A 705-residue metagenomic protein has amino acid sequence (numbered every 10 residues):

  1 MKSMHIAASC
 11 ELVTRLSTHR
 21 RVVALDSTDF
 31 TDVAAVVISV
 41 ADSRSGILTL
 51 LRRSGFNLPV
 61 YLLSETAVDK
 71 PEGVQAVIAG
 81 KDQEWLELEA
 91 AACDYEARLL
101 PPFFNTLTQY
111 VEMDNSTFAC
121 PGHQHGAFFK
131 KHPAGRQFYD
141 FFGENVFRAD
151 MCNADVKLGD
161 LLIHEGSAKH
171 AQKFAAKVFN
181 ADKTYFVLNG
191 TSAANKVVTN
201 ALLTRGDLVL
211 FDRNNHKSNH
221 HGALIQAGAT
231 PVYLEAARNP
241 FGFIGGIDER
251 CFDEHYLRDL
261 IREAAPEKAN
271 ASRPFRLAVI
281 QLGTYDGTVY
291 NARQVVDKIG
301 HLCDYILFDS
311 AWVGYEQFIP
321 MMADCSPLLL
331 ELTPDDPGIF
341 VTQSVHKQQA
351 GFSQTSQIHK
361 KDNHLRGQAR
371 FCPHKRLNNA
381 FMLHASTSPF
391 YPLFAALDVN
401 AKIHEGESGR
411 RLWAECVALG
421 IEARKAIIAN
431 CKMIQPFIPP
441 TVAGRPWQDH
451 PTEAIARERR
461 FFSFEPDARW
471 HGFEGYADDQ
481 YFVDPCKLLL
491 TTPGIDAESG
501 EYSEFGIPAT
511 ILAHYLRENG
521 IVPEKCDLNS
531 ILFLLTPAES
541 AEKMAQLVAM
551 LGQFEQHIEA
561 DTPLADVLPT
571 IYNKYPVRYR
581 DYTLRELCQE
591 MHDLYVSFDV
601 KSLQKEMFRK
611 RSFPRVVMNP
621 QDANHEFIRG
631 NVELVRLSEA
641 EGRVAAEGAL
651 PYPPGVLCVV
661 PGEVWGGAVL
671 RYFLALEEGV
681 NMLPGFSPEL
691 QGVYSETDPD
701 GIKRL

Functional and structural regions predicted by a protein language model:
M1-D26: Short, charged N-terminal beta->alpha structural module
M4, H19, T31-S39, G55-L58 (+4 more regions): Non-catalytic terminal extensions of PLP-dependent enzymes
A24-S27, Q75-Q83, V232-L234, C251-H255: Short acidic-hydrophobic, aromatic-tinged amphipathic segments that line or gate anion-handling sites
A34-V37, K183, L208, L277: Structural motif
S39-G55: Conserved phosphotransfer microenvironments
V40, S64, F308-S310: A cross-domain feature marking catalytic cores of carbohydrate-active enzymes and several ubiquitous metabolic/repair
T49, K177, A193-T204, L208-I428: Conserved PLP-enzyme active-site core in the AAT-like
A134-Q226, V232: Long, structured ligand/cofactor-binding scaffold of large enzymes
